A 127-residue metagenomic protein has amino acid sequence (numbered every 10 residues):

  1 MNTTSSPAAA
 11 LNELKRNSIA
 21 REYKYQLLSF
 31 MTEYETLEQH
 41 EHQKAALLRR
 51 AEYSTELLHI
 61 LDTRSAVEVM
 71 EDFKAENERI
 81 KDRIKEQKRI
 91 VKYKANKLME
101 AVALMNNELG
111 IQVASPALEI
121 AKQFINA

Functional and structural regions predicted by a protein language model:
M1-A127: Residue-centric detector for conserved, function-critical "anchor" positions in compact interaction modules
